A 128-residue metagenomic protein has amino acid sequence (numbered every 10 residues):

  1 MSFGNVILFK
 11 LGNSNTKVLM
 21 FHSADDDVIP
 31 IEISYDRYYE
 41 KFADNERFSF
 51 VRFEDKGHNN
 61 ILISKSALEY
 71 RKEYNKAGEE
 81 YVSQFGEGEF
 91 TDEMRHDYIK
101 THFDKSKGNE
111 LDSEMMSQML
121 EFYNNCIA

Functional and structural regions predicted by a protein language model:
M1-K10: Mobile cap/lid helix-loop segments that gate and shape the active-site cleft of serine hydrolases
L8, T16, P30-K41, K65-A67: Short alpha-helix in the alpha/beta-hydrolase fold that links the catalytic acid
G12-N15, M20-D26: Short beta-strand/loop motif that positions the catalytic acidic residue of the alpha/beta-hydrolase fold
A24-I29, H58-N60: Acidic catalytic loop of the alpha/beta-hydrolase fold
Y39, A43-A128: C-terminal catalytic histidine-bearing segment of alpha/beta-hydrolase fold enzymes
